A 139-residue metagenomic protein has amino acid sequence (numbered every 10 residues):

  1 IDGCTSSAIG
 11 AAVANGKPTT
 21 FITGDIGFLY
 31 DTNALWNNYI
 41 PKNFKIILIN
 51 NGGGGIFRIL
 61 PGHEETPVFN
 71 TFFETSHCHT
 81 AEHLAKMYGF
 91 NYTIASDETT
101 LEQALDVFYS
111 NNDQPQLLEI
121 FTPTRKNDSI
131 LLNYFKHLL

Functional and structural regions predicted by a protein language model:
I1-L139: Thiamine diphosphate
